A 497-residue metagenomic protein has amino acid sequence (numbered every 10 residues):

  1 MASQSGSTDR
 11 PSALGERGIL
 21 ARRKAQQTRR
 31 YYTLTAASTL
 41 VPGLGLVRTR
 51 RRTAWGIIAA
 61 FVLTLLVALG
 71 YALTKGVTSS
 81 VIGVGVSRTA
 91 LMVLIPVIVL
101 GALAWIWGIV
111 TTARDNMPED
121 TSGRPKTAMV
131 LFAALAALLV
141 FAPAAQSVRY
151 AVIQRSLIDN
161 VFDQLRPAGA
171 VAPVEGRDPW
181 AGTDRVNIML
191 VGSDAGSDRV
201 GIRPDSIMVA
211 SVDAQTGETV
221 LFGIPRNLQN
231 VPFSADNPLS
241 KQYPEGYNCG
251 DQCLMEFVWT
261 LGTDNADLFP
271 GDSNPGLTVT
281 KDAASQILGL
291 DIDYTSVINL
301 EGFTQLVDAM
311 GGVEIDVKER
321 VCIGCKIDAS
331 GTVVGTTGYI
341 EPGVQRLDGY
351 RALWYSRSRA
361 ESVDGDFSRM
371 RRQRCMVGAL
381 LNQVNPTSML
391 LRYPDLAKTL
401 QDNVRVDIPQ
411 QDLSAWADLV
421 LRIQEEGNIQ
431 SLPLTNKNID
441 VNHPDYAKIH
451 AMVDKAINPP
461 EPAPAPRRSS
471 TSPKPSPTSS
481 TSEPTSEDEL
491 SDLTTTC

Functional and structural regions predicted by a protein language model:
A2-L34, I57-L157: Transmembrane helix recognition focused on a "late"/terminal membrane span
R23-Q27, L40-A54: Membrane interfacial helix-start motif at the N-side
T35, L46, A54-I58, T219 (+1 more regions): Alpha-helical transmembrane segments and their helix-entry boundary regions
T35-T39, R392: Juxtamembrane loop-helix boundary motifs flanking transmembrane segments in multi-pass membrane proteins
S38-L40, G45, N187, D492: Short, flexible coil/turn micro-motifs enriched in small/turn-prone residues
T49-R51, G56, D198, V317: Residues at secondary-structure transition points
R51, V84-S87, S122-P125, P225 (+2 more regions): Alpha-helix initiation/capping motif
V148-C497: Non-catalytic, solvent-exposed segments at the cell envelope interface
